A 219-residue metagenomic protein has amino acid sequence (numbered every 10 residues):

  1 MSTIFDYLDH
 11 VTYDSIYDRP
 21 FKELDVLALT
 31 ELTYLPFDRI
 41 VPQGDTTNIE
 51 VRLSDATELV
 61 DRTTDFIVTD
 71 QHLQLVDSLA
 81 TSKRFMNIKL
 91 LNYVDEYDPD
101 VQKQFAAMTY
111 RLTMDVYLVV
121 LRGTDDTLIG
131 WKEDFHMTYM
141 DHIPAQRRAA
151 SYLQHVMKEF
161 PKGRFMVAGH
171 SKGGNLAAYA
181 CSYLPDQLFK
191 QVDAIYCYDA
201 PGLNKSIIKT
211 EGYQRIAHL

Functional and structural regions predicted by a protein language model:
M1-V167, N175, C181-L219: Non-catalytic, mobile gating and regulatory segments of ester bond hydrolases
